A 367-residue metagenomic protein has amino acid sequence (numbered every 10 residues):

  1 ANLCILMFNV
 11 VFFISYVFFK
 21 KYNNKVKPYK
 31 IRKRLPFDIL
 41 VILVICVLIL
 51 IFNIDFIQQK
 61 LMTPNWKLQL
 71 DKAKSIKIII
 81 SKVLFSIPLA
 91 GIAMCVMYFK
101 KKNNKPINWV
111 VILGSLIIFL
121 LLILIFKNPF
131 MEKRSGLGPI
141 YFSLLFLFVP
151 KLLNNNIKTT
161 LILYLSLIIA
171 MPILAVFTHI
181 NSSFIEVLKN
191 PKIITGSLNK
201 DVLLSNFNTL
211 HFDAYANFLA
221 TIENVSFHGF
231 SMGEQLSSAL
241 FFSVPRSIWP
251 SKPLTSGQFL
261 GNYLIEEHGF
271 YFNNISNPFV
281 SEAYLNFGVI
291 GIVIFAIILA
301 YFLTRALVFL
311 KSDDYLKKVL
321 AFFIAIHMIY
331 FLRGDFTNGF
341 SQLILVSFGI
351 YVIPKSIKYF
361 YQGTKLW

Functional and structural regions predicted by a protein language model:
A1-V10, S75-P88, Q342-I350: Alpha-helical transmembrane segments of polytopic membrane proteins
F12-K20, V96-M97, Y351-Y359: Alpha-helical transmembrane segments
Y16-F184: Membrane-embedded catalytic interface detector for glycan/lipid assembly enzymes
K60, K77, F227-I290: Long extracytoplasmic/lumenal interhelical loops at the membrane interface of multi-pass membrane proteins
I117-L137, P245, K252-T255, F259-N262 (+1 more regions): Hydrophobic alpha-helical transmembrane segments of integral membrane proteins
P129, F272-W367: Hydrophobic alpha-helical segments
N155-S166, F184-K189, T337-I344, Y361-W367: A cytosolic-side transmembrane-helix exit/cap motif
T159-T255: Aromatic-rich transmembrane-lumenal/periplasmic boundary elements in polytopic membrane proteins
